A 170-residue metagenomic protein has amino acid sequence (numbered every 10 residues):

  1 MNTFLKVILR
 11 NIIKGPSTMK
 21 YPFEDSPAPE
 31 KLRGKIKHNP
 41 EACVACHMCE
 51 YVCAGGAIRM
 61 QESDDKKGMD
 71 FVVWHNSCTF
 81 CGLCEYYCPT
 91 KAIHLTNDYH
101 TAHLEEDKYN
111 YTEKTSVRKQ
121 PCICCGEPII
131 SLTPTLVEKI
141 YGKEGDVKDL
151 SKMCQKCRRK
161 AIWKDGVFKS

Functional and structural regions predicted by a protein language model:
M1-M69, H75-S77, L83-Y87, K91-S170: Non-ligating segments of multi-cofactor redox enzymes
